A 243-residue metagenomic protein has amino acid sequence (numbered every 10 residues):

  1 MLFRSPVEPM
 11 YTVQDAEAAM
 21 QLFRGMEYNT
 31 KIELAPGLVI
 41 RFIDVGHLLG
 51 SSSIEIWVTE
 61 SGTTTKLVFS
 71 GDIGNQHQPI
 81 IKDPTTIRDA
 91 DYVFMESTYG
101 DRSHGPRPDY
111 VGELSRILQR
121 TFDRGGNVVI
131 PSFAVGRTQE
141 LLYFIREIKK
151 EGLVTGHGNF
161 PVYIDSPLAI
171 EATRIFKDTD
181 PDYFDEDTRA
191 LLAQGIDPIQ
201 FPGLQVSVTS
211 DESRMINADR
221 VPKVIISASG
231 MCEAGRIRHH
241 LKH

Functional and structural regions predicted by a protein language model:
M1-E140, R146-H157: His/Asp/Glu-rich metal-coordinating catalytic cores of metallo-dependent phosphodiesterases/hydrolases acting on
I117-H243: Hard-cation-handling environments
